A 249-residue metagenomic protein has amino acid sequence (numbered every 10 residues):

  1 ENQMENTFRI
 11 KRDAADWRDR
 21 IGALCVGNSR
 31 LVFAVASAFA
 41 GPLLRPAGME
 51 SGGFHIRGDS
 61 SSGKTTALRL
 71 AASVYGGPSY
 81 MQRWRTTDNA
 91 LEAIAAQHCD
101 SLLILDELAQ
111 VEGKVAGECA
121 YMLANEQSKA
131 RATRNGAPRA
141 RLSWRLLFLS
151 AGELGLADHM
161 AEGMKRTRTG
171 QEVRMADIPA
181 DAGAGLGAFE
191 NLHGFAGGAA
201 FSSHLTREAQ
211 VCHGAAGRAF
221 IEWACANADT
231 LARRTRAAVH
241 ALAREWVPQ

Functional and structural regions predicted by a protein language model:
E1-Q249: Phosphate-handling catalytic cores of nucleic-acid transaction enzymes
